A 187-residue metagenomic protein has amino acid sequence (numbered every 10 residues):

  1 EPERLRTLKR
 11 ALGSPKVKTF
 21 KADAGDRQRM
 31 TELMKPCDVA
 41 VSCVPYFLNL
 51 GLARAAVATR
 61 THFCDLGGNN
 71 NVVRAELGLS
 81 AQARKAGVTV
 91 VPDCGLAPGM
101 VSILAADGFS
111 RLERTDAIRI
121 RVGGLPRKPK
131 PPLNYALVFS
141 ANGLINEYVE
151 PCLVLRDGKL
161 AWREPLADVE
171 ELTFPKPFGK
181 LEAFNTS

Functional and structural regions predicted by a protein language model:
E1-R4, N70: Helix N-cap at the beta1-alpha1 junction of Rossmann-like dinucleotide-binding domains, i.e., the first residues
L8-V17: Short, conserved SAM-binding/catalytic segment of Class I S-adenosyl-L-methionine-dependent methyltransferases
K21-V39, Y46-L48: Conserved Rossmann-fold cofactor-binding substructure of NAD(P)-dependent oxidoreductases
V39-S42, C64-D65, I120: Redox-cofactor binding/interface segments in oxidoreductases and associated redox assembly factors
T59-H62, A86-V88: A short helix->loop->beta-strand "cap" motif at the edges of active sites that frequently abuts
G67-V90: Rossmann-fold NAD(P)-binding glycine/threonine-rich loop
A86-P126: Adenosine-phosphate binding glycine-rich loop
S110-S187: Active-site-lining helix/loop region of Rossmann-like oxidoreductase modules
